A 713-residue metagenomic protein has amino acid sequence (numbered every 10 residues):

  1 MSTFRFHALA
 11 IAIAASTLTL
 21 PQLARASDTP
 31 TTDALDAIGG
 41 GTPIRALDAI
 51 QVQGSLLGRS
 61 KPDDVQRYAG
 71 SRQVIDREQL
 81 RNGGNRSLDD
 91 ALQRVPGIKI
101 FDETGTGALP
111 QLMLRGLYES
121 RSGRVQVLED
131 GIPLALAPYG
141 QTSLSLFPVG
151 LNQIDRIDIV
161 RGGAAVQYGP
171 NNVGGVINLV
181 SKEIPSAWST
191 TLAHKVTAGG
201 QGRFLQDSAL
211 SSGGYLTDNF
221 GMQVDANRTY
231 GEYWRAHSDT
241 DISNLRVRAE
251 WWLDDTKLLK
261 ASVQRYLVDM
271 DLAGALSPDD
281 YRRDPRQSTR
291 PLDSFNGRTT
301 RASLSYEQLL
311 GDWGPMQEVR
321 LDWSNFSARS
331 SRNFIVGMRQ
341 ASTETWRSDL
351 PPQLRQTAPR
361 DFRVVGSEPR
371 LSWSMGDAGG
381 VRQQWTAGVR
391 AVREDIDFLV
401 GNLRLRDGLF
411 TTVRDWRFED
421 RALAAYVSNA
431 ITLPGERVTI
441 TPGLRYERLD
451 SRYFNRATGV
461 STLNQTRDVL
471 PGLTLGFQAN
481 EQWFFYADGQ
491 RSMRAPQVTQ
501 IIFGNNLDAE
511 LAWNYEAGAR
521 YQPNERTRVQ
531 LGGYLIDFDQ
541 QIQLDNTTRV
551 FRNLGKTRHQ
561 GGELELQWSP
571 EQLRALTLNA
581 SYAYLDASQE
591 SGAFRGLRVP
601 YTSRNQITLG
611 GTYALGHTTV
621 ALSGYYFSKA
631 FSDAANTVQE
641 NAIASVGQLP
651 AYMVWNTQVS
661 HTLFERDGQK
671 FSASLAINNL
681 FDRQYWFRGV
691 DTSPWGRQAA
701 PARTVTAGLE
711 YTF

Functional and structural regions predicted by a protein language model:
L9-I11, A49, S212-Y215, N429 (+3 more regions): Conserved C-terminal beta-signal and adjacent last beta-strands/turns of outer-membrane beta-barrel proteins
Q53, D64, A69, D89-L136: Extracytoplasmic beta-strand/coil segments of soluble accessory domains associated with Gram-negative outer-membrane
I132-R161: Short acidic/polar hinge/loop motifs at secondary-structure boundaries that mediate gating or recognition
A164, S181-G214, A226, Y233-R235 (+2 more regions): Short strand-turn segments of transmembrane beta-barrel domains in outer membranes, especially the first one or two
G202-A273, S294-L309: Transmembrane beta-barrel wall of Gram-negative outer-membrane proteins
W252, L258-K260, Q264, G297-R456 (+2 more regions): Face-selective signature of the C-terminal outer-membrane beta-barrel domain
S305-L309, P315-M338, D397, Q478 (+3 more regions): Membrane-embedded beta-barrel scaffold of Gram-negative outer-membrane proteins
L371-G376, P434, I440-G443, R448 (+4 more regions): Gram-negative outer-membrane beta-barrel transporters
